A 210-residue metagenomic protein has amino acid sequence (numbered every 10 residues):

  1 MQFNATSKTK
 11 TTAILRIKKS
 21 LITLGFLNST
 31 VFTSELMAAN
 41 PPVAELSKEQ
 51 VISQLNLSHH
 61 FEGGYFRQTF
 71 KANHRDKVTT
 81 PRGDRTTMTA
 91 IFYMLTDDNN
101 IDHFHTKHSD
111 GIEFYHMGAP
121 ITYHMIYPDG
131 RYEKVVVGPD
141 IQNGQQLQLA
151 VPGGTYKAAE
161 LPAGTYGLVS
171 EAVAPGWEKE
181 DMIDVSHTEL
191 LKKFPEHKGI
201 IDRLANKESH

Functional and structural regions predicted by a protein language model:
M1-I17: N-terminal secretory signal peptides that target proteins for export/translocation
S20-V31: Bacterial N-terminal signal peptides
T33-A39: Boundary at the C-terminal end of the N-terminal hydrophobic targeting segment
N40-L149, G164-Y166, P175-E178, T188-H210: Non-catalytic, conserved peripheral segments adjacent to functional cores
P152-G154: Extracellular beta-helix/beta-solenoid repeat scaffolds
A159-L161: Exposed beta-sheet edge/beta-hairpin loop segments within beta-rich domains
M182-V185: Extracytoplasmic low-complexity repetitive segments enriched in small/polar residues
